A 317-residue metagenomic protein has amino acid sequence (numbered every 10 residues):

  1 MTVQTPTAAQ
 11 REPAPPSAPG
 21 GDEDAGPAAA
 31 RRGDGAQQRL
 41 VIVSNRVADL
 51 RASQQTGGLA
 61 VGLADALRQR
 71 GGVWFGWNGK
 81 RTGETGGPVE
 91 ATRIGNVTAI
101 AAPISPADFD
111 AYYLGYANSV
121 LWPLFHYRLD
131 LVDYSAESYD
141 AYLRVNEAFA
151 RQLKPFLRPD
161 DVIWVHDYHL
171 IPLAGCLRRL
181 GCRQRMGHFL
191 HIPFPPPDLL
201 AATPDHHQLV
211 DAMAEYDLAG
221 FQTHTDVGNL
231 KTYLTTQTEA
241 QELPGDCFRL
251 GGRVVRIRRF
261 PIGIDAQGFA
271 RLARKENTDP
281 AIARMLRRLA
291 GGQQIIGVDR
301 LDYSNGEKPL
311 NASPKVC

Functional and structural regions predicted by a protein language model:
T2-C317: Catalytic cores of carbohydrate-active enzymes across secretory and cytosolic contexts
